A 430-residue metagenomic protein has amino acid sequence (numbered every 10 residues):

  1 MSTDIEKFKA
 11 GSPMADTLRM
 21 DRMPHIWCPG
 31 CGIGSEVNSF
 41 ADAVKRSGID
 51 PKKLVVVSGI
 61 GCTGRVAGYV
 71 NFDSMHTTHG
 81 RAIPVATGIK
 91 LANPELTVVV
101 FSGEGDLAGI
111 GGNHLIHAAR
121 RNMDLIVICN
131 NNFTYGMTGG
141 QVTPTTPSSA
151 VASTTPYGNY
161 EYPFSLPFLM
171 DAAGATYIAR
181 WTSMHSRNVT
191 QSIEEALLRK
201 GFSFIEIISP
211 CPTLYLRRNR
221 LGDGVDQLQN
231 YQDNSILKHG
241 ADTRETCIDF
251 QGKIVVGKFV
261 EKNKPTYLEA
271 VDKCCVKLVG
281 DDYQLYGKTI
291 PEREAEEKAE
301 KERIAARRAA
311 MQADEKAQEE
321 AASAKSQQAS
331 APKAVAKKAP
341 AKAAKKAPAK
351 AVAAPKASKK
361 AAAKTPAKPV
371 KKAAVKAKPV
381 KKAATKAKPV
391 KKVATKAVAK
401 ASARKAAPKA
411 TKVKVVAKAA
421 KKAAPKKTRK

Functional and structural regions predicted by a protein language model:
M1-P13, C211-K345, A349-A351, K356-K359 (+2 more regions): Flexible, low-complexity linker and terminal segments
E6-T78: Active-site diphosphate/adenylate-binding microenvironment
A15, P144-E195: Conserved thiamine diphosphate
M23, D50-L54, A92-V98, R120-L125 (+4 more regions): Short coil/turn connectors at secondary-structure junctions
I60-C62, N132-T134, H185, I208-L214 (+1 more regions): Glycine-rich beta-alpha junction loops
I60-G136: Thiamine diphosphate
G112-H117, M137-S149, L169: Active-site-proximal loop->helix
K346, A357-K430: Long, low-complexity, intrinsically disordered segments
